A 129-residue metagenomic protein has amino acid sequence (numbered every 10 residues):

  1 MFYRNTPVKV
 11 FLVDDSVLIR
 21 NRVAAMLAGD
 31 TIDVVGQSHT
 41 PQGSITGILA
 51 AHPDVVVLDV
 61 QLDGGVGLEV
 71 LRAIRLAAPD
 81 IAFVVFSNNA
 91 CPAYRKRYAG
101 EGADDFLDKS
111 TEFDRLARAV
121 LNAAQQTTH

Functional and structural regions predicted by a protein language model:
M1-K9, D114-H129: Non-catalytic signal-transmission and effector/linker regions of two-component phosphorelay proteins
V13-D14, S38, V56: Conserved sequence signature across two-component system core domains
V17-G36: Two-component/phosphorelay signaling modules centered on CheY-like receiver
T40, V66-E69: Acidic catalytic/metal-coordinating carboxylates
A51-V57, L62: Active-site beta3 strand of CheY-like receiver
L68-P79: Short amphipathic alpha-helix used as the core "switch/output" element in two-component signaling
E69, A90-L107, T111: Alpha4 helix (beta4-alpha4-beta5 surface) of REC/receiver domains from two-component response regulators
